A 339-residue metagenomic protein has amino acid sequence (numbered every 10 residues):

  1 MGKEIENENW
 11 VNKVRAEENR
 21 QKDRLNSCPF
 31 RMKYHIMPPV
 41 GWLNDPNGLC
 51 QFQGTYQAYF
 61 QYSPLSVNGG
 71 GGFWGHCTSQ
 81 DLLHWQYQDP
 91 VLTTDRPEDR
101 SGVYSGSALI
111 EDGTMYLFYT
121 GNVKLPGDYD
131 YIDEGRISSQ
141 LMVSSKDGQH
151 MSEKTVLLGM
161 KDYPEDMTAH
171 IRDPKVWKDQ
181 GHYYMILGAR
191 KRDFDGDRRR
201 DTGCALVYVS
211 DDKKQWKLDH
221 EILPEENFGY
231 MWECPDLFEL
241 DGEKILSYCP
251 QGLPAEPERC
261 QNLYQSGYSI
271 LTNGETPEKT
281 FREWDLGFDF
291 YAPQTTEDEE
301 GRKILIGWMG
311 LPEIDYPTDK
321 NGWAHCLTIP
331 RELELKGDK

Functional and structural regions predicted by a protein language model:
M1-D173, K178-F228, E239-L286, E300-R302 (+1 more regions): Beta-rich carbohydrate-recognition and catalytic domains
Y230-P235, F290-P293: Repeated scaffold domains used in trafficking and secretory/extracellular systems, primarily beta-propellers
P293-T295, K320: Classical nucleotidyltransferase
